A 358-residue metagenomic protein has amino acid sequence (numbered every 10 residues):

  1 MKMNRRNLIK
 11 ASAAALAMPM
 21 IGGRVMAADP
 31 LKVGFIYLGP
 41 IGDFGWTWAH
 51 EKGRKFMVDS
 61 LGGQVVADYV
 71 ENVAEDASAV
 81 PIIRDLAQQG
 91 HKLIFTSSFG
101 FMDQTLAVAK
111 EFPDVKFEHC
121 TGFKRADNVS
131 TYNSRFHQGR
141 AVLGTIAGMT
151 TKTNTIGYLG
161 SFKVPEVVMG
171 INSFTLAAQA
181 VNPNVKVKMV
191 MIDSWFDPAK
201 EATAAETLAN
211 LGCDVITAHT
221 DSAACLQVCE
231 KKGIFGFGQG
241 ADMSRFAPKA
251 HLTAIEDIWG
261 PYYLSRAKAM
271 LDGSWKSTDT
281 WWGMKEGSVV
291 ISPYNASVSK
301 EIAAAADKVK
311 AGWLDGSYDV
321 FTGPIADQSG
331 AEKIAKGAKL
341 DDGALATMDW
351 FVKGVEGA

Functional and structural regions predicted by a protein language model:
M1-L16: N-terminal secretory signal peptides and thylakoid transit peptides that target proteins across membranes
A17-G22: Hydrophobic membrane-targeting signal helices
G23-A27: Sec/Tat signal peptide C-region and signal peptidase I cleavage site
A28-A358: A residue-level marker of the well-folded mature domains of exported/periplasmic proteins
